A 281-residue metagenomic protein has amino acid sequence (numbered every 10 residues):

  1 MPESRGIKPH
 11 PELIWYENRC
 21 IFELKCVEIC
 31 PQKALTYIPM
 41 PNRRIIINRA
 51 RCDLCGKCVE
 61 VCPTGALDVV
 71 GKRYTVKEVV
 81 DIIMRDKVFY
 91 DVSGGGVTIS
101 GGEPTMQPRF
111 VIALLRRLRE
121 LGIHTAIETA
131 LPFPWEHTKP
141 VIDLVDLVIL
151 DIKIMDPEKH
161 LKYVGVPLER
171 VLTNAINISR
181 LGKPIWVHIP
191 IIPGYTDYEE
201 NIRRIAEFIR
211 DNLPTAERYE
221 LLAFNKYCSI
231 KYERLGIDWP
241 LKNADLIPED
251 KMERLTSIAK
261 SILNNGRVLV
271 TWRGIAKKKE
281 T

Functional and structural regions predicted by a protein language model:
M1-L144: Conserved Radical SAM active-site core
I7-I14, L161, I189-T281: Radical SAM enzyme [4Fe-4S]-AdoMet core and its adjacent flexible, acidic and glycine-rich loops/tails across
K8, K25, K33, K57 (+13 more regions): Context-gated lysine
K77-R234: Conserved AdoMet/S-adenosylmethionine-binding subsite of the radical SAM
